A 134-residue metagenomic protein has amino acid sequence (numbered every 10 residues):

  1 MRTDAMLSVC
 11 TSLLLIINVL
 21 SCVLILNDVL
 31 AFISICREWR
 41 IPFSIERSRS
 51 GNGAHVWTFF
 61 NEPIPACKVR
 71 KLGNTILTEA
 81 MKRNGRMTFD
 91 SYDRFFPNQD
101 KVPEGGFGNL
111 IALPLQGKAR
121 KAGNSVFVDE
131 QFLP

Functional and structural regions predicted by a protein language model:
M1-N52, F59-T75: Signature for HUH/AEP ssDNA processing cores
A5, K82-P134: C-terminal accessory nucleic-acid interaction domains of nucleic acid-metabolism proteins
G51, H55, T75, T88 (+1 more regions): A sequence-level detector of short, solvent-exposed, charge-rich linear segments
H55-W57, G123-N124: Short, solvent-exposed polar/charged micro-motifs at secondary-structure junctions
N74-N84: A common structural junction motif
